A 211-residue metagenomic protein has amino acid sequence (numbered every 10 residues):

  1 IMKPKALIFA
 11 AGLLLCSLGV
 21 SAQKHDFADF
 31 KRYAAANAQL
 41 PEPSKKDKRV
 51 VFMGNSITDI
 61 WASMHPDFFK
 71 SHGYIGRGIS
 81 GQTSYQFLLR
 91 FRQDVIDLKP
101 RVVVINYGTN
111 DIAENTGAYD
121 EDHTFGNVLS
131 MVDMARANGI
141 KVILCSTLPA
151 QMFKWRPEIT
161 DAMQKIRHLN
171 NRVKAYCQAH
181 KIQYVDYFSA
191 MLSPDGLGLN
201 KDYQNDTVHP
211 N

Functional and structural regions predicted by a protein language model:
I1-I8: Bacterial N-terminal signal peptides that target proteins for export
A10-S17: Bacterial N-terminal signal peptides
S21-V102: Serine-esterase "nucleophile elbow" of acetyl-processing enzymes
R77-S80, Y107-G108, I112, T116-G117: Cell-envelope and extracellular/periplasmic
V104-G108, F125-N138, V142-C145: Conserved, well-ordered alpha-helix/loop/beta-strand core segments that scaffold catalytic motifs
I112-G117, E121, M152-R156: Extracytoplasmic/secreted cell-surface and envelope-processing proteins
D120-L129, M163-N170: Charged helix-capping and loop-helix junction motifs
L148-N211: Catalytic His-Asp segment of secreted/periplasmic serine-dependent ester chemistry enzymes
